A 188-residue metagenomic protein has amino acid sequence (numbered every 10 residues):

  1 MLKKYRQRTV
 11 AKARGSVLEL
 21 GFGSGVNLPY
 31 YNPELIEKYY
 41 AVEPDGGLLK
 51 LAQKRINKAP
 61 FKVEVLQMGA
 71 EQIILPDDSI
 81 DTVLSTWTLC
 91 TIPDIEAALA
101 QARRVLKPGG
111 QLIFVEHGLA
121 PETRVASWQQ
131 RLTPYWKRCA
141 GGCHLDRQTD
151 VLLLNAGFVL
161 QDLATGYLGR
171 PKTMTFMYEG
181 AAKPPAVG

Functional and structural regions predicted by a protein language model:
M1-S16, V26-Y30: Conserved alpha-helix/loop element of class I SAM-dependent methyltransferases that forms part of the SAM/SAH-binding
L18-Q72: Class I SAM-dependent methyltransferase SAM/SAH-binding core
E71-V83: A short acidic, Gly/Pro-enriched loop at the edge of an enzyme's catalytic core that lines a small-molecule cofactor
D81-D94: A short SAM/SAH-binding and catalytic strip from SAM-dependent methyltransferases
E96-P108: A short glycine-rich, Lys/Arg-flanked "PGG" loop and its adjoining helix->strand segment in the class I
G109-H117: Conserved beta-strand signature within the Rossmann-like core of class I S-adenosyl-L-methionine
G141-G157: Short alpha-helix
F158, L163-G188: Core SAM-dependent methyltransferase catalytic element
